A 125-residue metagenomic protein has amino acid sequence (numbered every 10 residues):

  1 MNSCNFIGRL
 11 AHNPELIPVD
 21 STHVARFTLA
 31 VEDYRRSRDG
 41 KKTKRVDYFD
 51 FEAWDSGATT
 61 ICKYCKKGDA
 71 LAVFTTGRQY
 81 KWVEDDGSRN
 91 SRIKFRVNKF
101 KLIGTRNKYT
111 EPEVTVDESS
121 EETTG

Functional and structural regions predicted by a protein language model:
M1-N2, P14-S21, S37-K42, G87-S88 (+1 more regions): Acidic, gly/ser/pro-rich intrinsically disordered tails
C4-H12, L29, K67-Q79, V97-F100: OB-fold and OB-like beta-barrel modules that bind single-stranded nucleic acids
H12-P14, E32-R35, S56-T59, Q79: Short, charged/polar surface micro-motifs in flexible loops or helix N-caps
N13-T28, K66: Short, low-complexity, intrinsically disordered N-terminal segments
S21-F51: OB-fold (S1/OB) nucleic-acid-binding surfaces
T22-V24, V46, S88-V97: Short edge beta-strand segments in beta-sheet-rich domains
W54-N90: Beta-rich strand-turn-strand
